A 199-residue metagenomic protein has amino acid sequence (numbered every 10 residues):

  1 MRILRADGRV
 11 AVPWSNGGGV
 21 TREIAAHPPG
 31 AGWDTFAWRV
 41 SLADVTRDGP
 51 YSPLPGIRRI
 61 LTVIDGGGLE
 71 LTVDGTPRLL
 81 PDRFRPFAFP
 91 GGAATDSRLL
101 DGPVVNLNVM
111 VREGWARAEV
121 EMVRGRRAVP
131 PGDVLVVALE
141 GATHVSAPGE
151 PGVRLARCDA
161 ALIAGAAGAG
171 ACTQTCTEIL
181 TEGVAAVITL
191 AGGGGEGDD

Functional and structural regions predicted by a protein language model:
M1-D199: Jelly-roll (double-stranded beta-helix
